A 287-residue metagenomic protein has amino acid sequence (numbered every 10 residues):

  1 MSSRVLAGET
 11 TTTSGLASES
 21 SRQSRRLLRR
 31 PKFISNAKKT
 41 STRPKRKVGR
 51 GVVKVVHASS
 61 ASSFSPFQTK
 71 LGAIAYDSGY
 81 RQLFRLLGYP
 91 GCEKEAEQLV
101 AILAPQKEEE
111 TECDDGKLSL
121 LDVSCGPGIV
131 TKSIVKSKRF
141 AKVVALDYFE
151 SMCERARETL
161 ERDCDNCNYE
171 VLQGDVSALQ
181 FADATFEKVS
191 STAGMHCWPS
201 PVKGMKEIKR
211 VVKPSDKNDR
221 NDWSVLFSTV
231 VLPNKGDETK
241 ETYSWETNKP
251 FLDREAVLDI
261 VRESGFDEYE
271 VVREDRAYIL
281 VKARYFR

Functional and structural regions predicted by a protein language model:
M1-T40: N-terminal chloroplast transit peptides
H57-G116, I129-S133, R155, R162 (+2 more regions): Conserved class I S-adenosyl-L-methionine
K70, G79, L83, N221-K282: C-terminal alpha-helical "lid/dimerization" subdomain adjacent to the S-adenosyl-L-methionine
D115-A178: Class I SAM-dependent methyltransferase SAM/SAH-binding core
L146, T192-M195, S228: Residues lining the SAM
S177-V189: A short acidic, Gly/Pro-enriched loop at the edge of an enzyme's catalytic core that lines a small-molecule cofactor
E187-P201: A short SAM/SAH-binding and catalytic strip from SAM-dependent methyltransferases
V202-N221: A short glycine-rich, Lys/Arg-flanked "PGG" loop and its adjoining helix->strand segment in the class I
